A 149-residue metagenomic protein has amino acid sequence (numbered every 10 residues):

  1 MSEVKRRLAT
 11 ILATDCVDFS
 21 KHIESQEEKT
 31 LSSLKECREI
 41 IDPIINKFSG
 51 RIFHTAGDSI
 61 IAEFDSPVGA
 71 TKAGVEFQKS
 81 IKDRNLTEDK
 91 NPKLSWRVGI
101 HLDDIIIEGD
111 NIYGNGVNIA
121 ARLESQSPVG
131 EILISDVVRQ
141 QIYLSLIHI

Functional and structural regions predicted by a protein language model:
M1-A73, K79-S80: Catalytic NTP-binding/metal-coordinating core of nucleotidyl cyclase/transferase enzymes
E39, I61-I147: Catalytic beta-strand-to-alpha-helix segment of the class III nucleotidyl cyclase homology domain
